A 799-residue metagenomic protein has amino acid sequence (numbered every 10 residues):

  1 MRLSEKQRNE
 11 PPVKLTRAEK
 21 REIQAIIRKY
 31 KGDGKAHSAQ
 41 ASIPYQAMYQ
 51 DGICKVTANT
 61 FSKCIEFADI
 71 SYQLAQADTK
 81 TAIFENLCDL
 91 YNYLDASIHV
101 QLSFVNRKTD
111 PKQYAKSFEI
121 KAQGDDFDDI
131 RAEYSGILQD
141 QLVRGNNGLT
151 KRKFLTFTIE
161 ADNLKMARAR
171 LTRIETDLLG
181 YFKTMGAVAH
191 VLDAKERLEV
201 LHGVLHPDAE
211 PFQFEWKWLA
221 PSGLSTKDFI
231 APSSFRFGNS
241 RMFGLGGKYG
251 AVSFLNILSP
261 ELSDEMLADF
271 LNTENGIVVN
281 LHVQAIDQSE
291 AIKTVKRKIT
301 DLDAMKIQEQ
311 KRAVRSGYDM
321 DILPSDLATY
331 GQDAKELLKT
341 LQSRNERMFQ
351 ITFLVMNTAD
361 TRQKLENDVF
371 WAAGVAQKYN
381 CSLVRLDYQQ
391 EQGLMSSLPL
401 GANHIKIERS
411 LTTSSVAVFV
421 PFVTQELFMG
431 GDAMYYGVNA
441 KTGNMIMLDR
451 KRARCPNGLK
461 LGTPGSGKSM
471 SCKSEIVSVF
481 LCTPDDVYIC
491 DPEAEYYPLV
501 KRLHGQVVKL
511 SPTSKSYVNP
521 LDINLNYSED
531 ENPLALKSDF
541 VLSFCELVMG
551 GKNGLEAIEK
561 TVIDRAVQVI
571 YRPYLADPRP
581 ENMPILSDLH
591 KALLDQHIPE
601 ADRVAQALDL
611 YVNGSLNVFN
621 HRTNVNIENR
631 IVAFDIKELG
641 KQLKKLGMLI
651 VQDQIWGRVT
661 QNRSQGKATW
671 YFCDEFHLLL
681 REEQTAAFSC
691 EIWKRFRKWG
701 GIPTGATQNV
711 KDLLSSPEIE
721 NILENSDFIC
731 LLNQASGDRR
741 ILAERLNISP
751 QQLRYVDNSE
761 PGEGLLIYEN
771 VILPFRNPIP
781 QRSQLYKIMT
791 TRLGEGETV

Functional and structural regions predicted by a protein language model:
M1-T424: Extended, folded cores of ATP/NTP-driven motor/assembly subunits in large transport and secretion machines
I70, A77-A96, R107, D269-L271 (+11 more regions): P-loop NTPase motor domains
K460: Hydrophobic anchor at the beta1->P-loop junction of P-loop NTPases
K468: Conserved lysine of the Walker
S471: Hydrophobic positions on the alpha1 helix immediately C-terminal to the Walker A/P-loop
S478-Y488: Post-Walker A helix-loop "phosphate-sensing" segment adjacent to the P-loop in P-loop NTPases
H504-V508, E718-L731: A short helix-turn-beta junction within AAA+ P-loop NTPase domains corresponding to the substrate/partner-engaging
L746-T798: Conserved P-loop NTPase
